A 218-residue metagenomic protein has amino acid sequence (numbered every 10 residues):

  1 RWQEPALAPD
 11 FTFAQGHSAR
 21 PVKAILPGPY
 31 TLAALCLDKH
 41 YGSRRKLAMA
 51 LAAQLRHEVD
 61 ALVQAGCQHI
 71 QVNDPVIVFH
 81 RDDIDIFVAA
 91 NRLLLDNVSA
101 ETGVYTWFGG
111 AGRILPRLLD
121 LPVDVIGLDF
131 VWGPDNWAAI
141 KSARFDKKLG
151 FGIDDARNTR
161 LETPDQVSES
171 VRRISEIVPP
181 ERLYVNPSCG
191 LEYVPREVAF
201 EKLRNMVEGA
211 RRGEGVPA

Functional and structural regions predicted by a protein language model:
R1-A218: Domain-level signal for soluble alpha/beta catalytic cores
